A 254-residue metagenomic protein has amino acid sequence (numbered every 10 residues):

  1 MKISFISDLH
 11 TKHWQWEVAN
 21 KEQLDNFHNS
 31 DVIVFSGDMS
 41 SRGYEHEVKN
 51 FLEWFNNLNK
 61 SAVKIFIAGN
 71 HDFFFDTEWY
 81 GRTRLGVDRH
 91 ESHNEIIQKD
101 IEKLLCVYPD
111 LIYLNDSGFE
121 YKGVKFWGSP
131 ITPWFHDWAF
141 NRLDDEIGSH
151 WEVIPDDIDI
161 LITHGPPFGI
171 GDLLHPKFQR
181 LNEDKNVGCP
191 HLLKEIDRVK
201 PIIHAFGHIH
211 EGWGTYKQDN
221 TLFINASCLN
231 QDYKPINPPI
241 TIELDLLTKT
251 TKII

Functional and structural regions predicted by a protein language model:
M1-F66, D72-E78, V153-D157, I162: N-terminal active-site segment of His-dependent metallophosphoesterases
M1-S4, L111, G118-G128, D156 (+3 more regions): Beta-strand-turn-beta hairpins that frame and shape the catalytic cleft of phosphate-ester-processing enzymes
F5-S7, I33-D38, V63-N70, L114-N115 (+3 more regions): Active-site neighborhood of phospho(di)ester-bond hydrolases with catalytic His/Asp-centered motifs
L9-T11, R42, N57, F66-V187 (+1 more regions): Conserved catalytic scaffold of divalent metal-dependent phosphoesterases
V18-K21, V48-F51, W79-T83, N141 (+3 more regions): Short, glycine/charged-enriched secondary-structure capping and boundary segments
F27-H28, F35, F51, K60 (+2 more regions): Aromatic-residue hotspot detector
E120-K122, H191-V199, I203, H210-I254: Binuclear metal-dependent phosphoesterase catalytic core
